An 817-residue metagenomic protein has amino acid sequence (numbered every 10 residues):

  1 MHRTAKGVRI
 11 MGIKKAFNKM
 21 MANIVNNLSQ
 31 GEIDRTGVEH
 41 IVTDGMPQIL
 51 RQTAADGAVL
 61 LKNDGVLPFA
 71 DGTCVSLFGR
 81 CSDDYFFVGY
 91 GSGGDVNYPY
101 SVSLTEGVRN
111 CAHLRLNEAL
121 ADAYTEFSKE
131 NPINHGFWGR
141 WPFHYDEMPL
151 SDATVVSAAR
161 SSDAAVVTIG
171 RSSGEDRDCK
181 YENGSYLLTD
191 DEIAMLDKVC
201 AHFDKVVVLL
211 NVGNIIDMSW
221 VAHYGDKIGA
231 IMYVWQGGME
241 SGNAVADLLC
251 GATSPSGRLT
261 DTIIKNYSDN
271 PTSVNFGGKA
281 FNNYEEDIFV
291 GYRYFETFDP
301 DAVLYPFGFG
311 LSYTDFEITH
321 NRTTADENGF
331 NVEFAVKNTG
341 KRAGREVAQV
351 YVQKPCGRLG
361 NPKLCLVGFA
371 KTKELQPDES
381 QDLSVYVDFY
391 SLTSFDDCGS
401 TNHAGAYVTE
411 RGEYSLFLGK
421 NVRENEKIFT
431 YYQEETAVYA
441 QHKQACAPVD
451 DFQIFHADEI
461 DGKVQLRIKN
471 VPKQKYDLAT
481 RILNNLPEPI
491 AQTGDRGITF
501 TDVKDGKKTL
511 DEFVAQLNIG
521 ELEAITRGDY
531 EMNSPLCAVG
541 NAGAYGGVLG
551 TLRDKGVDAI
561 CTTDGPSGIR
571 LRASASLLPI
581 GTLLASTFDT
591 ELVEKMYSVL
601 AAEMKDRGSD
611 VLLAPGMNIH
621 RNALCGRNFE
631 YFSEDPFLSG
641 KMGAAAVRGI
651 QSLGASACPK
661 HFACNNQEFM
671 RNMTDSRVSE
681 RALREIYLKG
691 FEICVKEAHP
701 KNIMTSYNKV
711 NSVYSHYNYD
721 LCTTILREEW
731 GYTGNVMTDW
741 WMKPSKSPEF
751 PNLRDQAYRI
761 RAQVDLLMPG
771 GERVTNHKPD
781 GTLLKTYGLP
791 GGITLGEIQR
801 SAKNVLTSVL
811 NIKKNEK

Functional and structural regions predicted by a protein language model:
M1-E424, H442-K817: Glycoside hydrolase catalytic-domain context in secreted enzymes
E424-H442: Short beta-strand elements
